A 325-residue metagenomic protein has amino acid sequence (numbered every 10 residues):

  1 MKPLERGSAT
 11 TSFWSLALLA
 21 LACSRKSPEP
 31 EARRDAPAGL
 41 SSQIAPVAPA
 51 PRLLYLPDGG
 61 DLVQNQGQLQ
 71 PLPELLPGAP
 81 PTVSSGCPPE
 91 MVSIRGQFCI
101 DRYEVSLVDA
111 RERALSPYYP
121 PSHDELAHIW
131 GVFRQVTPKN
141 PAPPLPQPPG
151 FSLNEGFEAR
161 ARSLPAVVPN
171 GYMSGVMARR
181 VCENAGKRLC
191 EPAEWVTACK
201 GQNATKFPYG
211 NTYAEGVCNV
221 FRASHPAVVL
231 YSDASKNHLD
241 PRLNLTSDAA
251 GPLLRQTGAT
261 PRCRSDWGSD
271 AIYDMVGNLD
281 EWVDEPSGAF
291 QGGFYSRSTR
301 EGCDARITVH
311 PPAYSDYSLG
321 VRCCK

Functional and structural regions predicted by a protein language model:
K2-L21: Sec-dependent bacterial lipoprotein signal peptides
S24-K26: Bacterial signal peptide processing site
P28-I44: Short, low-complexity, disordered segments immediately C-terminal to signal peptides in bacterial exported proteins
I44-V92: N-terminal module-boundary/linker segments of secreted carbohydrate-active enzymes
P73-M177, E183, A198, G277: A short glycine-rich, aromatic-capped structural motif
G175-I307: Functional-site microenvironments in short loops/helix caps that host divalent-cation chemistry
T308-S315: Short proline/glycine-enriched turn/loop segments at secondary-structure junctions
S318-K325: Short, structured beta-strand segments at or near domain termini in extracellular proteins/domains
